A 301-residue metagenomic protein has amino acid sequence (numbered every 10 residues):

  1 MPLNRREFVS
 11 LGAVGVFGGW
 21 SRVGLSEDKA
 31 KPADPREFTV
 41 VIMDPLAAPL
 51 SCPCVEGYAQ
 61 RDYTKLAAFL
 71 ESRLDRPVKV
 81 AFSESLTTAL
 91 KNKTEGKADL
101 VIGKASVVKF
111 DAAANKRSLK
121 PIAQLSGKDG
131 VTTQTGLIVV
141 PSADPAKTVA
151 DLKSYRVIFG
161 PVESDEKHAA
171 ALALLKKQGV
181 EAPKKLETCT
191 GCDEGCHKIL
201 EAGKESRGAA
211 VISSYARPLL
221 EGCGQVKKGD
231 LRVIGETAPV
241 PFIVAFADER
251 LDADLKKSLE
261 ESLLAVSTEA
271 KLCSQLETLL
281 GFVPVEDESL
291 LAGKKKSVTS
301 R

Functional and structural regions predicted by a protein language model:
M1-V16: N-terminal secretory signal peptides and thylakoid transit peptides that target proteins across membranes
R22-A33: C-terminal segment of N-terminal export signals and the immediately downstream linker at the start of the mature
P32-F110: Extracytoplasmic small-molecule ligand-binding "clamshell" domains of the periplasmic binding protein/Venus flytrap
R36, I42-L46, P121-L137, Q225-L263 (+1 more regions): Periplasmic-binding protein-like
M43-P45, C52-R73, A105-S106, G130-K198: Bilobed "Venus flytrap"/periplasmic-binding protein-like clamshell domains and structurally analogous long
P77, R156-L174, E261-R301: Ligand-binding clefts/hinges and TM-proximal coupling segments of bilobed small-molecule sensing domains
S83, T88-D151: Acidic, polar ligand-binding/catalytic clefts
Y155-D254: Pocket-lining segment of extracytoplasmic ligand-binding domains
